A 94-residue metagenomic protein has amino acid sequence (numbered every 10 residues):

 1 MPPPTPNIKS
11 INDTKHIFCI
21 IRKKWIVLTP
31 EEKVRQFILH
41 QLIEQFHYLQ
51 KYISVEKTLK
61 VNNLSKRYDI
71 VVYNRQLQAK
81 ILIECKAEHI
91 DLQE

Functional and structural regions predicted by a protein language model:
M1-E94: A short, conserved, highly charged catalytic patch centered on acidic carboxylates
